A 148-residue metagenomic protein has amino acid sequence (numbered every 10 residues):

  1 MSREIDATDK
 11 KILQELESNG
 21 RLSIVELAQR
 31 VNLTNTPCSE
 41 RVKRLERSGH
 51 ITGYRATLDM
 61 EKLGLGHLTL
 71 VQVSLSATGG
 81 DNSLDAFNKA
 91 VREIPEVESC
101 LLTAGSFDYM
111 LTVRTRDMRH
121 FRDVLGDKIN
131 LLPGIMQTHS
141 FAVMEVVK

Functional and structural regions predicted by a protein language model:
M1-K148: A compositional/biophysical signature of low hydrophobicity enriched in polar/charged and small residues
